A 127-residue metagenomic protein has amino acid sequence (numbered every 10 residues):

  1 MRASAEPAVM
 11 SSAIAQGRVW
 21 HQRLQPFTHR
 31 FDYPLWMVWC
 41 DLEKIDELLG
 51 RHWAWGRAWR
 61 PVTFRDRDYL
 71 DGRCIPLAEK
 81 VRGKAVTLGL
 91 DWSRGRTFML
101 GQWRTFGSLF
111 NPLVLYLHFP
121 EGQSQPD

Functional and structural regions predicted by a protein language model:
M1-D127: Mature, function-bearing regions of proteins
